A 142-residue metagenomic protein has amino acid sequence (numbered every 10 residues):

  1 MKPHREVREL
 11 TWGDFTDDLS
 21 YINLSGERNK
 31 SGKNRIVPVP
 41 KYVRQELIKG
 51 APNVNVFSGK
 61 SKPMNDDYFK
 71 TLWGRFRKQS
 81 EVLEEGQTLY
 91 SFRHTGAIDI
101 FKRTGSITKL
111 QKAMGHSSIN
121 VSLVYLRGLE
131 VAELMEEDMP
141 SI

Functional and structural regions predicted by a protein language model:
M1-E9, R103-G105, H116: A short, glycine-centered helix-capping/turn motif at helix boundaries that positions DNA-contacting or catalytic
K2-R5, E9-E46: Conserved tyrosine-mediated DNA breakage-rejoining catalytic core shared by Y-recombinases
R8, W73-G74, I98-F101, Q111-M114 (+1 more regions): Generic hydrophobic alpha-helical scaffold/packing signal
D14-L19, E84-G86, G105-L126: Short, polar N-cap/turn motifs at the start of nucleic acid-interacting alpha helices
R28, M114-M139: Catalytic-site neighborhood detector that most strongly recognizes the C-terminal catalytic loop/helix of tyrosine
P40-E84: Active-site/catalytic core of tyrosine-dependent DNA strand-transfer enzymes
K60, P140-I142: C-terminal secondary-structure termini that scaffold catalytic or DNA-interacting sites
D66, L83-T104, V121-V124: Short basic/aromatic active-site micro-motif
